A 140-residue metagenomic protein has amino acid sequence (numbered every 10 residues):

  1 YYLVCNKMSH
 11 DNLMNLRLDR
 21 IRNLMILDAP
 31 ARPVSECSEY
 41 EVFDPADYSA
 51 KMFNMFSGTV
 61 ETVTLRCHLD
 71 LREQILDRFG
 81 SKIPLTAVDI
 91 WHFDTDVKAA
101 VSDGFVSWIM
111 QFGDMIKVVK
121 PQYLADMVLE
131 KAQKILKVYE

Functional and structural regions predicted by a protein language model:
Y1-N54, T59-T64: Core beta-strand-centered patch of the WYL/Sm-like small regulatory domain
P45-E140: Polybasic (Lys/Arg-rich)
